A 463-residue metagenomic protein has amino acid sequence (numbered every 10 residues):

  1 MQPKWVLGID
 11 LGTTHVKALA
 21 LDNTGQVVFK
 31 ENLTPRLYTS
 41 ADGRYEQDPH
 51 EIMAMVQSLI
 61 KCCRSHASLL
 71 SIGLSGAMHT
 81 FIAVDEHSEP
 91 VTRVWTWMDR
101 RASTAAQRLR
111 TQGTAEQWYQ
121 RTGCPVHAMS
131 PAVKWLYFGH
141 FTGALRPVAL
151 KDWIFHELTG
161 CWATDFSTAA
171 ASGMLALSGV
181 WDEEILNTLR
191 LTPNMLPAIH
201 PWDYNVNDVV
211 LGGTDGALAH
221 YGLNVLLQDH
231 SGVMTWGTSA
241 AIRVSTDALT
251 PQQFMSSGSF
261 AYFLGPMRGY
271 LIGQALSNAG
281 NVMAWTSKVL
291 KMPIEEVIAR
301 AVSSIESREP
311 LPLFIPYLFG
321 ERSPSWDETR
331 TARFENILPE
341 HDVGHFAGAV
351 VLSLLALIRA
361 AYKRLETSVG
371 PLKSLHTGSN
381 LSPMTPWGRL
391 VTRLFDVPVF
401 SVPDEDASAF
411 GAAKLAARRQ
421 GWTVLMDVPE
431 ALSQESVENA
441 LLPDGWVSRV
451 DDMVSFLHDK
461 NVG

Functional and structural regions predicted by a protein language model:
M1-E31, L70-R108, T250, F254-M255 (+1 more regions): Glycine/Thr-rich phosphate-binding loops that ligate phosphate moieties of nucleotide and other phosphorylated ligands
L11-T13, Y119-G216: Gly/Ser/Thr-rich active-site cleft segment
L21-D22, I82-D85, F138-G139, H156 (+4 more regions): Short beta-strand-to-turn element immediately C-terminal to the catalytic PLP-Schiff-base lysine in fold type I
K30-S68: N-terminal phosphate-binding loop and adjacent alpha-helix
I52, T111-H127, H230-V233, I337 (+1 more regions): A polyampholytic, Gly/Pro-enriched intrinsically disordered region
V56-L70, G139-G143, E183-P193, A361-K373: Phosphate/pyrophosphate-binding loops at sites that engage ATP/ADP/AMP, CoA/4′-phosphopantetheine, polyphosphate
S58, R108, K134-H140, W153 (+9 more regions): Alpha-helical scaffold segments in soluble metabolic enzymes
A171-M267, S382, P386: ATP-dependent carbohydrate kinase catalytic cores
